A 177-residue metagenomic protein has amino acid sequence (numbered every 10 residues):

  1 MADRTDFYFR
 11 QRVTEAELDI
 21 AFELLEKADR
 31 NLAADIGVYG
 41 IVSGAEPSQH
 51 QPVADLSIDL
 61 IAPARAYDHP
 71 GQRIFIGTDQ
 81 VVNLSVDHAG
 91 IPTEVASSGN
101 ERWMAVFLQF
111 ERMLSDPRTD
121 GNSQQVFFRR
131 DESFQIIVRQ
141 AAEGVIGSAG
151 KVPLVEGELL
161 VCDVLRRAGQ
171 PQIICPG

Functional and structural regions predicted by a protein language model:
M1-Y8, R12, Y67-G177: Beta-strand-rich solenoidal segments
M1-Y8, R12-I58, L154-G177: Glycine-rich, low-complexity segments
L25-R102: Glycine-rich, flexible loop motifs
